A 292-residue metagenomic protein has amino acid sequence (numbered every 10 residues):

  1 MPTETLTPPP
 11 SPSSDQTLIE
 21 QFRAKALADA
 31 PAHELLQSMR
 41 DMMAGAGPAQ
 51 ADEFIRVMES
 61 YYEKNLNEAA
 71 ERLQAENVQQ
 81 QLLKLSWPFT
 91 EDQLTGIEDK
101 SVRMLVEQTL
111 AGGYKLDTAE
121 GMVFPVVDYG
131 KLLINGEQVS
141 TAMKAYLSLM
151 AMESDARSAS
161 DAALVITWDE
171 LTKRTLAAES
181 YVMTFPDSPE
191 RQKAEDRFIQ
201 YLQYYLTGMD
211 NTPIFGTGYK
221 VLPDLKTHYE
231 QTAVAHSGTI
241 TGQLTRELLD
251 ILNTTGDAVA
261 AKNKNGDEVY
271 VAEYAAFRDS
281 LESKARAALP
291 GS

Functional and structural regions predicted by a protein language model:
M1-N67: N-terminal mature-domain "stem" immediately C-terminal to a signal peptide or N-terminal signal-anchor/transmembrane
P10-S14, A24-P31, A46, Q50 (+8 more regions): Extracytoplasmic/periplasmic, Sec-exported soluble proteins
Q16-I19, L36, T175-V182, R191 (+5 more regions): Extracytoplasmic/secreted envelope proteins and their assembly/folding machinery, especially bacterial periplasmic
G45-A49, L133-V139, Y181-Q192, T232-Q243: Short solvent-exposed coil/turn linkers within tandem alpha-helical repeat scaffolds
R56-E179, F185: Acidic/His-rich structured neighborhood in mature extracellular/periplasmic domains
V78-K115, R191-Q203, T245-T255, G266-Y274: TPR/TPR-like alpha-solenoid helical repeat scaffolds
E153-K220, D224: Flexible, glycine-rich surface segments
Q203, F215-S292: A cross-kingdom marker for long, charged
